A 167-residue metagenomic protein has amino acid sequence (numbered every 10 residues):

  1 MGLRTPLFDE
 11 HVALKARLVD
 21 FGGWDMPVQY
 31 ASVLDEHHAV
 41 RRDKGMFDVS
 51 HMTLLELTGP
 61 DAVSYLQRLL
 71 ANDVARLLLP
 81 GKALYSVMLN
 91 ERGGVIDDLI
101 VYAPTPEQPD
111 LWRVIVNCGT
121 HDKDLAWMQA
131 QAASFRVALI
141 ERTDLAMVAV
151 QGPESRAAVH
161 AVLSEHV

Functional and structural regions predicted by a protein language model:
M1-V167: Basic, glycine/lysine-rich polyanion-binding surfaces/domains
